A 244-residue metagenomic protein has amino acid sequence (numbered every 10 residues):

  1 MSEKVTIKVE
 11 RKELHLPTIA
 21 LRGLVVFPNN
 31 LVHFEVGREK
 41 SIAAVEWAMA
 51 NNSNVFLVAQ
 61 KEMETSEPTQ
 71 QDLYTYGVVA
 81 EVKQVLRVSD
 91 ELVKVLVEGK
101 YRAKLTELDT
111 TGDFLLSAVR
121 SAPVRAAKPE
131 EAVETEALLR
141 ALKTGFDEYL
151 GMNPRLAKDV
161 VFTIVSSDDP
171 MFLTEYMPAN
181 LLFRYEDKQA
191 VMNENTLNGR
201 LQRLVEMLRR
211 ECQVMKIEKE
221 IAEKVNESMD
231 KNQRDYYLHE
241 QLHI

Functional and structural regions predicted by a protein language model:
M1-I244: N-terminal low-complexity, acidic/polar interaction/targeting segments
